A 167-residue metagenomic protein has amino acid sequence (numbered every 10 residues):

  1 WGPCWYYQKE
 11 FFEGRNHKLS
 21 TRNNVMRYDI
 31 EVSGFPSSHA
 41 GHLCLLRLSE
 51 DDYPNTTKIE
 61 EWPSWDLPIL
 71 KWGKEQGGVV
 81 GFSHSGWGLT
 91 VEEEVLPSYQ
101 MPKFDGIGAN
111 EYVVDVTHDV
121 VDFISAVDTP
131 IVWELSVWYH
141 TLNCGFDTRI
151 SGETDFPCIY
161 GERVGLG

Functional and structural regions predicted by a protein language model:
W1-G167: Extended, charged catalytic domains and RNA/DNA-binding interfaces, predominantly in divalent-metal-using enzymes
